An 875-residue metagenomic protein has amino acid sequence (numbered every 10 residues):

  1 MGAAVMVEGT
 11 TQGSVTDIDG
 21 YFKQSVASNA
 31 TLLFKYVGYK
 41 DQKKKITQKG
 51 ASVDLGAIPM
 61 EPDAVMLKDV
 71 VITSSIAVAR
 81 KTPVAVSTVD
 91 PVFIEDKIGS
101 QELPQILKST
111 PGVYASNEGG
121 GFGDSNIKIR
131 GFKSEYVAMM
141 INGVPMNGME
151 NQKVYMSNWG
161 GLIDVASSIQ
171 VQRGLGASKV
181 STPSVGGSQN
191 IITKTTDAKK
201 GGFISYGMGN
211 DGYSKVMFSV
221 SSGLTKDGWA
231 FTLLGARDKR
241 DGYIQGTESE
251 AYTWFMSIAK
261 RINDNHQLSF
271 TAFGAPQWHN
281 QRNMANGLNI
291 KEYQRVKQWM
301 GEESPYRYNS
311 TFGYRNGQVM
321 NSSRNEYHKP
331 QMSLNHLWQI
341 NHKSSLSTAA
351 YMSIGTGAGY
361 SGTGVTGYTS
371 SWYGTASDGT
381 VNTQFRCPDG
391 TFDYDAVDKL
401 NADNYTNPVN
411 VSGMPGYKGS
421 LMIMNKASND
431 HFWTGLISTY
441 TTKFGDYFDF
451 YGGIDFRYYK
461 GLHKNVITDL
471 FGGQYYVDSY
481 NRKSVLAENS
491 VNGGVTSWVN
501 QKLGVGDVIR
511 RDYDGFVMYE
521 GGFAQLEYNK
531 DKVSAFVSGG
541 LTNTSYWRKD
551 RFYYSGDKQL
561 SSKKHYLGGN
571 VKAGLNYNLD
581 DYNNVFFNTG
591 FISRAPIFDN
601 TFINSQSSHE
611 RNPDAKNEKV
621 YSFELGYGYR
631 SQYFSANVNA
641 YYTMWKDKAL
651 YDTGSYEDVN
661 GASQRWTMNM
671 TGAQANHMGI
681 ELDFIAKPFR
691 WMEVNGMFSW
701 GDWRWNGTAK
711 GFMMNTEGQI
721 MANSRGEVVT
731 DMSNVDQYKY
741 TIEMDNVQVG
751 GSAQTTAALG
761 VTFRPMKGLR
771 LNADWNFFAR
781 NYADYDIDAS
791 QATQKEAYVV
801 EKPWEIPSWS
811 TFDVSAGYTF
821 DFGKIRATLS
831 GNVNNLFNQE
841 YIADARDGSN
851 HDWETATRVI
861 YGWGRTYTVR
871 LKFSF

Functional and structural regions predicted by a protein language model:
M1-E8, L33-K40, A51-D96, S134: Short, acidic, small-residue-rich periplasmic hinge/interaction motif at the N-terminus of Gram-negative outer-membrane
K23, N126, P145-R173, I192-K194: Short acidic/polar hinge/loop motifs at secondary-structure boundaries that mediate gating or recognition
G201, M208-K239, I244-R282, Q331-I340 (+1 more regions): Transmembrane beta-barrel wall of Gram-negative outer-membrane proteins
A259, Q267-N335, Y360-N425, S490-L503 (+1 more regions): Acidic/polar loop-and-plug regions of large Gram-negative outer-membrane beta-barrel proteins
F273, Q318-V319, F587, Y621-F623 (+2 more regions): Conserved C-terminal beta-signal and adjacent last beta-strands/turns of outer-membrane beta-barrel proteins
I423, D449-D580, M697, K710 (+1 more regions): Signature of Gram-negative outer-membrane beta-barrel scaffolds
V499, S545-F552, K563, Y577-F623 (+6 more regions): Surface-exposed extracellular loop regions of Gram-negative outer-membrane beta-barrel proteins, predominantly
N529, Y642-M644, W666-D788, K872-S874: Gram-negative outer-membrane beta-barrel transporters
